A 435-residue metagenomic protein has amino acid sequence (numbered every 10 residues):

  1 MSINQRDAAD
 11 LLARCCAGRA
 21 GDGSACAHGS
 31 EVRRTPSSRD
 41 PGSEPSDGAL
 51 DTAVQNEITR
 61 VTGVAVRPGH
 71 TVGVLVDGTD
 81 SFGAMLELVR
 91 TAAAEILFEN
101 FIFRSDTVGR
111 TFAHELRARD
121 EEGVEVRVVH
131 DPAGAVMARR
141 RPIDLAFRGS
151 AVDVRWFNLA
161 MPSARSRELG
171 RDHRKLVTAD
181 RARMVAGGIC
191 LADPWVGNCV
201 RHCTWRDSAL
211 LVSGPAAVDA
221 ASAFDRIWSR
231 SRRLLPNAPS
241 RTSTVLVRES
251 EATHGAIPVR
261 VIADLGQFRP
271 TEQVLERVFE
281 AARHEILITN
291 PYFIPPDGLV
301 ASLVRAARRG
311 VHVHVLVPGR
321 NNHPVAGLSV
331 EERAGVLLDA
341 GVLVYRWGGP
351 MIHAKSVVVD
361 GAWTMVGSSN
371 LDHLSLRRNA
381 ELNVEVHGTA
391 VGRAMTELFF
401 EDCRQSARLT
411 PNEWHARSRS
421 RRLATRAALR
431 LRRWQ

Functional and structural regions predicted by a protein language model:
S2-Q435: Charged, low-complexity intrinsically disordered terminal segments
